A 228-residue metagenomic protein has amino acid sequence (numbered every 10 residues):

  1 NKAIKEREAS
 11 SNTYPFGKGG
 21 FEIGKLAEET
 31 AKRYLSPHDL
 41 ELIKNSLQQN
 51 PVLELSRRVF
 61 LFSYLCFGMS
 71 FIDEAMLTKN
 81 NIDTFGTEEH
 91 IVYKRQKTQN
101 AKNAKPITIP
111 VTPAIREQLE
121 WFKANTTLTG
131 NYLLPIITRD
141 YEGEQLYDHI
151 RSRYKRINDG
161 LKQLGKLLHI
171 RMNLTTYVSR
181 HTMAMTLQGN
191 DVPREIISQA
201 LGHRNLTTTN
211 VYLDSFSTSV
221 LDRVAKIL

Functional and structural regions predicted by a protein language model:
N1-F16: N-terminal DNA-binding recognition helix of tyrosine site-specific recombinases/integrases
Y14-F71: Basic, Lys/Arg- and aromatic-enriched nucleic-acid-binding interface segment
L40, T112-R171: Active-site/catalytic core of tyrosine-dependent DNA strand-transfer enzymes
V59, I72-M76, I197: Alpha-helix N-cap/helix-start motif at helix boundaries, enriched for small hydrophobics
M76-W121: Conserved tyrosine-mediated DNA breakage-rejoining catalytic core shared by Y-recombinases
N81-E89, I170-M172, V192-V211: Short, polar N-cap/turn motifs at the start of nucleic acid-interacting alpha helices
R95-N100, D140, L201-K226: Catalytic-site neighborhood detector that most strongly recognizes the C-terminal catalytic loop/helix of tyrosine
H149, N158-Q199: Short, basic (Lys/Arg/His-rich) helix/loop patches that form interaction surfaces in the mid-to-C-terminal regions
